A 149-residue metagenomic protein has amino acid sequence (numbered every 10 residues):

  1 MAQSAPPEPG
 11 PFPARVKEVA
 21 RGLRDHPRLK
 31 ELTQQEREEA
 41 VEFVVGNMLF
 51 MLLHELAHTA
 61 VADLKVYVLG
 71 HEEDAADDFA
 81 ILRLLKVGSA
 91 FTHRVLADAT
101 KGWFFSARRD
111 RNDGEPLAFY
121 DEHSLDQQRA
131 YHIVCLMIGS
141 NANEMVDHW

Functional and structural regions predicted by a protein language model:
Q3-A5: Boundary of Sec targeting at the N-terminus
P7-G46: N-terminal low-complexity, Pro/Thr/Ser-rich intrinsically disordered segments that act as propeptides or flexible
V44-V61: Short alpha-helix carrying the canonical HExxH Zn2+-binding catalytic motif
V45-L49, E72-A75, V95-D98: Alpha-helical scaffolds flanking conserved acidic
L56-K65, F79, L84: Acidic/histidine-rich, surface-exposed loop or edge segments in extracytoplasmic proteins
L69-G88: An active-site-proximal "capping" alpha-helix that borders the catalytic cofactor pocket
G88-W149: Long, well-structured alpha-helical subdomains associated with metal-dependent extracellular/ecto-lumenal hydrolases
